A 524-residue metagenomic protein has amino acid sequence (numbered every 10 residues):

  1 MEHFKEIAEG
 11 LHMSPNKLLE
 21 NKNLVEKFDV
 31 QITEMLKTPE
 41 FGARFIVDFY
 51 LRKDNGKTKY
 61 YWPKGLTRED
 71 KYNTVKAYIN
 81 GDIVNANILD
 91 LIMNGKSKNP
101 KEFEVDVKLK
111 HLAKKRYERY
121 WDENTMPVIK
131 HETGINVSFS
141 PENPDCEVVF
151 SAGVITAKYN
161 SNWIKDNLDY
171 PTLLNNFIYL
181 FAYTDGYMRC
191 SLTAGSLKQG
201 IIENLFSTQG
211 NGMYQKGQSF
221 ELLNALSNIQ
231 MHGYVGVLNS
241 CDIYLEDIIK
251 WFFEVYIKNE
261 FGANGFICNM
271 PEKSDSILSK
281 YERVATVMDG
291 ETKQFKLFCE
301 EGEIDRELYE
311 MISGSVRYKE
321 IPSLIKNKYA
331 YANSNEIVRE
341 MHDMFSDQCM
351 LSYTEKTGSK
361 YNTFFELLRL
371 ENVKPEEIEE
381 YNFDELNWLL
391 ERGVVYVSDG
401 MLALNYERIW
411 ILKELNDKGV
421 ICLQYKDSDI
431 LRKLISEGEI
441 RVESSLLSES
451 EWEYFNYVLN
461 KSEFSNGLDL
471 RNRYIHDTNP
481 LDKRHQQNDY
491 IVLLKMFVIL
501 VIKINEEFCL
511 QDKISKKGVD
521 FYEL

Functional and structural regions predicted by a protein language model:
M1-S274: Long amphipathic alpha-helical coiled-coil/heptad-repeat bundle
S14, S97, S138-S140, S151 (+20 more regions): Generic serine detector
D29, D48, D54, D70 (+24 more regions): Acidic-enriched, low-complexity/disordered segments with a strong bias for Aspartate over Glutamate
Y50, Y60-Y61, Y72, Y78 (+25 more regions): Sequence-level detector for tyrosine residue identity
K198, I202-K374: Short, amphipathic alpha-helical interface elements at domain boundaries that mediate macromolecular binding
E300, D305, Y309-L524: Amphipathic, oligomerization/interface secondary-structure segments
